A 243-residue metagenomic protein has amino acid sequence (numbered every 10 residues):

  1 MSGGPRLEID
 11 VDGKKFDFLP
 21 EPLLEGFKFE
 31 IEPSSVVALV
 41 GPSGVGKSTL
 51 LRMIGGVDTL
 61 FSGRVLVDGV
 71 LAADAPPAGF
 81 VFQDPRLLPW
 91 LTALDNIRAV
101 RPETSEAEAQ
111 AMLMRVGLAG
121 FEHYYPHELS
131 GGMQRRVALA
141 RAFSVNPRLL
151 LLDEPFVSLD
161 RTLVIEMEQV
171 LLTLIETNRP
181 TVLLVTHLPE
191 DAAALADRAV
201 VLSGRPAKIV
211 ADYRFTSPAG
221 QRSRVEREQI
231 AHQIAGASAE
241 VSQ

Functional and structural regions predicted by a protein language model:
M1-I9, G13-G26: A short, flexible loop at the N-terminus of ABC-type nucleotide-binding domains that lies
V40-P42: The feature captures the beta-strand-to-loop junction immediately N-terminal to the Walker
G55: Helix-to-loop junction immediately C-terminal to a conserved catalytic motif
G63-D74: Conserved ABC transporter NBD signature motif
Y125-L129, M133: Conserved ABC ATPase signature
S144-R148: A short, proline-enriched helix->beta-strand linker immediately N-terminal to the Walker B motif in ABC-type P-loop
L150-E154: Catalytic Walker B motif of ABC-type/P-loop ATPase nucleotide-binding domains
